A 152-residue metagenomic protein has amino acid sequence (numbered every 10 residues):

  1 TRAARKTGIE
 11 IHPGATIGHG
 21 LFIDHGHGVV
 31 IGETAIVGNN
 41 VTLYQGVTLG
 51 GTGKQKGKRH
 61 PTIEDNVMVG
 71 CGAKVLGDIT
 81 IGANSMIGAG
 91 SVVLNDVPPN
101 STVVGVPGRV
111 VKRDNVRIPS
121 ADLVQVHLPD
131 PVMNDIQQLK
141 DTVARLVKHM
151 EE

Functional and structural regions predicted by a protein language model:
A4-V111: Structural signal for interior beta-strand "rungs" in well-ordered beta-sheet cores of soluble enzyme domains
K58-V75, V106-E152: C-terminal segments of enzyme domains that contribute to small-molecule binding surfaces
